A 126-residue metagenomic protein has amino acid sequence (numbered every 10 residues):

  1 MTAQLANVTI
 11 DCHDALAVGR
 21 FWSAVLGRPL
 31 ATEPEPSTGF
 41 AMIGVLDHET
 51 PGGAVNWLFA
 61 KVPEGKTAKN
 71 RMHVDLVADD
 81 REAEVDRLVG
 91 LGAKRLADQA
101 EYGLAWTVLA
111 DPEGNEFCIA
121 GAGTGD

Functional and structural regions predicted by a protein language model:
T2-A3, T9-A54, E84, G90 (+2 more regions): Core segments of cupin and vicinal oxygen chelate
L5-H13, A41-L46, V62-A83, A105-A110: Vicinal oxygen chelate
V45-D47, A120-T124: Short beta-strand-to-coil "C-cap" segments at the C-terminal boundary of structured domains/repeats, marking
V55-A60, F117-C118: Conserved beta-strand in the GNAT
E82, D86-G121: Short, compact, well-ordered microdomains
